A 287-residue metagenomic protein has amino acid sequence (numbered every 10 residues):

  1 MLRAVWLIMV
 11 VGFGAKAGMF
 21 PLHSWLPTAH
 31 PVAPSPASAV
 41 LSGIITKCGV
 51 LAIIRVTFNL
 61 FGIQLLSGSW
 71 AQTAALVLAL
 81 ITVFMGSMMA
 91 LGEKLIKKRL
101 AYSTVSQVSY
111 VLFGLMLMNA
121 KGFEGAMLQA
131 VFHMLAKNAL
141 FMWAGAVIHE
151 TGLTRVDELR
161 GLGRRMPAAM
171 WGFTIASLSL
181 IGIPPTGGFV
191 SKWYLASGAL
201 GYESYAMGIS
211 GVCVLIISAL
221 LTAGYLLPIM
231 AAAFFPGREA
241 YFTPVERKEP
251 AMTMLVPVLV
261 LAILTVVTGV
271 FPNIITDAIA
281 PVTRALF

Functional and structural regions predicted by a protein language model:
M1-W193, S197-A232: Hydrophobic transmembrane alpha-helices and their helix-loop junctions in integral membrane proteins
A33, G163-A169, L226-F287: Cytoplasmic/organellar membrane-interface segments at the starts of transmembrane helices in multi-pass inner-membrane
